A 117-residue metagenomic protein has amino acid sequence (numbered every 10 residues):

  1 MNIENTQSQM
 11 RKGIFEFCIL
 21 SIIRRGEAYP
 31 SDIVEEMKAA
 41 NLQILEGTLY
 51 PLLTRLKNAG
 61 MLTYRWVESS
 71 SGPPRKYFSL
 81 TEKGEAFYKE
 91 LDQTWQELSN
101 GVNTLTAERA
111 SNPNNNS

Functional and structural regions predicted by a protein language model:
M1-T6: Short, intrinsically disordered or compositionally biased N-terminal tails of bacterial proteins
Q7-T48, V67: N-terminal helix-turn-helix DNA-binding core of bacterial DNA-binding proteins
L49-P51, R55-L56: Basic amphipathic alpha-helical segments that dock to polyanions
T54, S69-S70: Short secondary-structure boundary/capping segments
G60: Glycine-centered, phosphate/nucleic-acid-interacting loop/turn motifs that mediate DNA/RNA or nucleotide
Y64: Short beta-strand "wing" residues that participate in macromolecule-binding interfaces
S70, P74-D92: Basic, amphipathic "hinge/linker" alpha-helix immediately C-terminal to the N-terminal HTH DNA-binding motif
A86-S117: Amphipathic alpha-helical dimerization/coiled-coil segments that flank or bridge DNA-binding/regulatory modules
